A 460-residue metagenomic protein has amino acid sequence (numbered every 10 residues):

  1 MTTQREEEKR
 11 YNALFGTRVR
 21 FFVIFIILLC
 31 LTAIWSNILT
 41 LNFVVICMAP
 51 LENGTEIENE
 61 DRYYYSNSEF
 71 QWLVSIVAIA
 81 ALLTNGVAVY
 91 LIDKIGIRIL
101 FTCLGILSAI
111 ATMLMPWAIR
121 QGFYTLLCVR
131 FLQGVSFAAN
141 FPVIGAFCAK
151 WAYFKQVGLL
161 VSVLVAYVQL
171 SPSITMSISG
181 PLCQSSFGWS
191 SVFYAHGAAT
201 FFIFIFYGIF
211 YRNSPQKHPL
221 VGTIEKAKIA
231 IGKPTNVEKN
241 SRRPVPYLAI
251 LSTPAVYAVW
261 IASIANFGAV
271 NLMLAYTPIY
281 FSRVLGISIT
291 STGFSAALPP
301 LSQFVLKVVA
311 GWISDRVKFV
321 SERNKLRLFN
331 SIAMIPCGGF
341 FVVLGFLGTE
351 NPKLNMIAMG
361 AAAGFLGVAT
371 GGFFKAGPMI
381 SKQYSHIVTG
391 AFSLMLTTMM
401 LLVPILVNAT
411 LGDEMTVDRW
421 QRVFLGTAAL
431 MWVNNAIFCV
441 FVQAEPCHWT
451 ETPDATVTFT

Functional and structural regions predicted by a protein language model:
M1-A49, N53-G54, D61-Y64: Cytosolic juxtamembrane N-terminal segment immediately preceding the first transmembrane helix of multi-pass
L39, A78-G86, A138, P172-S173 (+5 more regions): Residue-level signature of mid-helix packing/kink "hotspots" within the transmembrane helices of 12-pass Major
L39-N42, S252-V308, T370, V403-P404: Extracytoplasmic gate region of multi-pass secondary transporters
I106-R120, I335-T349: C-terminal ends and interior cores of transmembrane alpha-helices in multi-pass membrane transporters/permeases
A111, F123-A139, C337-F341, P352-G371: Hydrophobic core of transmembrane alpha-helices in multi-pass small-molecule transporters, especially MFS/SLC-type
L127-Y167: Cytoplasmic helix-loop-helix junction between adjacent transmembrane helices in 12-TM secondary transporters
Q156-Q184, S191-F193, A199-I203, P299-K307 (+1 more regions): Glycine-rich segments within core transmembrane alpha-helices of 12-TM secondary carriers
L159, C183-S252, A258, V433-T460: Central mid-sequence intracellular linker of multi-pass
